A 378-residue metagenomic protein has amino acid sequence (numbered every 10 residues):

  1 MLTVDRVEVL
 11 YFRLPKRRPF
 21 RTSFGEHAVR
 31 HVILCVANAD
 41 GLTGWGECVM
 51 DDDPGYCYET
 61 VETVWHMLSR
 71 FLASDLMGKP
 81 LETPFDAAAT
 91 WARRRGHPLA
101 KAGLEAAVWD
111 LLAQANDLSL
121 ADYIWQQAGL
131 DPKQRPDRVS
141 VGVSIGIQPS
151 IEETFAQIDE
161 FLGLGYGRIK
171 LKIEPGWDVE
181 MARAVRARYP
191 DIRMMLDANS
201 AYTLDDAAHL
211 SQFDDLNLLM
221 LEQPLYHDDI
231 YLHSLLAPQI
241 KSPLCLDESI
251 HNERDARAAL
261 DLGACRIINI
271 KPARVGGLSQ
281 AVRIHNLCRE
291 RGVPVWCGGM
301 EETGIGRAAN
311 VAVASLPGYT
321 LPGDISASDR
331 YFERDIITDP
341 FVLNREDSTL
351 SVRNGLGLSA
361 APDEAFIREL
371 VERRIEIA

Functional and structural regions predicted by a protein language model:
M1, R138, D191, N217-L218 (+3 more regions): A generic structural signal for alpha->beta connector loops
L2-M194, S200-L204, A208, Q212-D214 (+2 more regions): N-terminal capping/lid subdomain adjacent to the active-site entrance of alpha/beta enzymes
H97, L218-L221, V295: Short active-site oxyanion
L99-A100, Q148-P149, P224, V275 (+1 more regions): Residue-level marker of alpha-helix boundaries and capping positions
G167-P175, R193-S200, N217-H227, P243-H251 (+1 more regions): Catalytic beta/alpha-barrel core
D228-C245, I250-T349: Shared catalytic-loop signature of beta/alpha-barrel
